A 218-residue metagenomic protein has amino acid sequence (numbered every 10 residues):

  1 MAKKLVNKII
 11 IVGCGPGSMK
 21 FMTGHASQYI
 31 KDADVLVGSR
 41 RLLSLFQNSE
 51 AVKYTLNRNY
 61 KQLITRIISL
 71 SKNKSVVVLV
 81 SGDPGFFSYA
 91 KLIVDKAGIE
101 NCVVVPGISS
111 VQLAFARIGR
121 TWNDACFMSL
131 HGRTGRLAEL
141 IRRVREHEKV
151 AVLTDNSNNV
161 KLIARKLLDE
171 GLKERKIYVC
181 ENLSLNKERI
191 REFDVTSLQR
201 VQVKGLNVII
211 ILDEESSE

Functional and structural regions predicted by a protein language model:
M1-V105, Q112-L113: Class I S-adenosyl-L-methionine
K3, N7-I11, V76, E146-E218: A contiguous loop/helix-start segment that scaffolds small-molecule binding in enzyme catalytic cores
G17-M19, K61-L63, R133-L137, R189-Q199: A short, well-structured beta->alpha microelement
A33-L36, L70-N73, K96, E100 (+5 more regions): Change "in soluble alpha/beta enzymes" to "in soluble alpha/beta proteins
S39-R40, N57-R58, G82, H131 (+2 more regions): Structural motif
L43-L45, S109-L113, T134, N159-V160 (+1 more regions): Short gly/pro/ser/thr-enriched loop/turn and capping motifs at secondary-structure boundaries
V52-N59, E100-V105, W122-S129, L172-V179: Short hydrophobic/aromatic-enriched beta-strand-loop microsegments
G85-H147, R200, K204: Class I SAM-dependent methyltransferase SAM-binding "motif I" and its flanking Rossmann-like core
